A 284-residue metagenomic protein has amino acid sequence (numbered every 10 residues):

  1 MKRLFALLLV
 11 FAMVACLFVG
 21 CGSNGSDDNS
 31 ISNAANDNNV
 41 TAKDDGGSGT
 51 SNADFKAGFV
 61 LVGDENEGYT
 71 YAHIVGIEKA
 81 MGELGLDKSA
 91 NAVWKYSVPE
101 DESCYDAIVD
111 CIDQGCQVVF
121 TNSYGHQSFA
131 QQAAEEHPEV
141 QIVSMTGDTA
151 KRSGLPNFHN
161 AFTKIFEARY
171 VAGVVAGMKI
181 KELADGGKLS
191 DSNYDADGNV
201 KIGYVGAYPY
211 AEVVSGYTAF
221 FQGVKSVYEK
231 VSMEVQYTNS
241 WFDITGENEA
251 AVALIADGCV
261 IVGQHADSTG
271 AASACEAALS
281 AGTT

Functional and structural regions predicted by a protein language model:
M1-L9: Positively charged n-region of N-terminal signal peptides that target proteins for export
C16-G20: C-terminal motif of bacterial Sec signal peptides marking the signal peptidase cleavage site
G22-G25: Bacterial signal peptide processing site
D27-T284: A residue-level marker of the well-folded mature domains of exported/periplasmic proteins
